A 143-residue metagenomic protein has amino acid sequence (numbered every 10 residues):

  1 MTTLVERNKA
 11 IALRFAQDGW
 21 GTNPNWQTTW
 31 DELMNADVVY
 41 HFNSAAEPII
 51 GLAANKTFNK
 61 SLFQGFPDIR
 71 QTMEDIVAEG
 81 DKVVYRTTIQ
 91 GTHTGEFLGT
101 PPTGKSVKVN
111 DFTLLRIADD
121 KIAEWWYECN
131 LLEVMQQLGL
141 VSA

Functional and structural regions predicted by a protein language model:
M1-A143: C-terminal and inter-domain tail/linker signature
